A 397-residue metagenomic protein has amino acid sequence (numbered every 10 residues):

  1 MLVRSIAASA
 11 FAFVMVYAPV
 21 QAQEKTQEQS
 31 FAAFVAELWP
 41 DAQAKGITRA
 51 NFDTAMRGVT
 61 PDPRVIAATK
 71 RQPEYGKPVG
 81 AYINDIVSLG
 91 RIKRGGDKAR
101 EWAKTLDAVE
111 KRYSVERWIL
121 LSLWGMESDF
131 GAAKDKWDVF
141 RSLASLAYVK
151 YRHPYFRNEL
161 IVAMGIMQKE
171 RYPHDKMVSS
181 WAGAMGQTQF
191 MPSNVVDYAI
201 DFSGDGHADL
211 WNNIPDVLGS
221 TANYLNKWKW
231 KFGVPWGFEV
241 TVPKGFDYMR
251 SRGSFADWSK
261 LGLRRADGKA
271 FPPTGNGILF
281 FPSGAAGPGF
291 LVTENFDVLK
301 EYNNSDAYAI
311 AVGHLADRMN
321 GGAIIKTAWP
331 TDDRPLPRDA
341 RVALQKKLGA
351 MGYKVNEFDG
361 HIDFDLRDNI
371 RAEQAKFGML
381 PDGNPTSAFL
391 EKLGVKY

Functional and structural regions predicted by a protein language model:
S5-V16: Bacterial N-terminal signal peptides
Q21, A132-D135, S145-V149, V162-K169 (+1 more regions): Cell-envelope/ECM-targeting effectors and their regulatory/trafficking segments
Q23-Y113: An acidic, Gly/Ser/Thr/Pro-rich helix-cap/linker signature
A36-F52, R57-R64, V87, K111-S114 (+11 more regions): Sec-exported extracytoplasmic/periplasmic mature domains
I47-M56, E116-S122, H174-S179, D205-D209 (+4 more regions): Surface-exposed patches in mature extracellular/periplasmic domains of secreted proteins
F52-Y75, W124-S128, D138-R141, E239-K244 (+2 more regions): Acidic helix-start/capping segments at beta-turn-to-alpha-helix junctions
V79-N226, W236: Acidic/His-rich structured neighborhood in mature extracellular/periplasmic domains
H174, V178-G186, M191-E301, A309 (+1 more regions): Flexible, glycine-rich surface segments
